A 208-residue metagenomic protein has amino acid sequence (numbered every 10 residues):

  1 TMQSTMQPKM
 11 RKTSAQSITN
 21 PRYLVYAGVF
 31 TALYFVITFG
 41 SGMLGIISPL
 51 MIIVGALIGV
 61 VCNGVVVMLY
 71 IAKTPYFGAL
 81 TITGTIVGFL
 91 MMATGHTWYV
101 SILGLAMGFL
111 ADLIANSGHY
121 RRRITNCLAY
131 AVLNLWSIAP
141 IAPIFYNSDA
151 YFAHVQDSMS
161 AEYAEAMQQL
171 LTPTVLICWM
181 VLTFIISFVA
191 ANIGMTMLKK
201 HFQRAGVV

Functional and structural regions predicted by a protein language model:
M2-V29, M167-V208: Alpha-helical transmembrane segments and their cytosolic interface
R11-I82: Hydrophobic transmembrane alpha-helices
L24-G28, L57-I58, L80-T85, W98-I102 (+3 more regions): Hydrophobic alpha-helical transmembrane segments
T31-F39, I86-T94, V132-I141: Aromatic-anchored segments of alpha-helical transmembrane domains
V36, G104-A142, A191: Short helix-perturbing small/polar motifs within transmembrane alpha-helices
S41-P49, T74, G78, W98 (+4 more regions): Membrane-interfacial segments
M43-I47, V87-A115: Interfacial aromatic-anchored transmembrane helix boundaries in multi-pass membrane proteins
I52, C127-K200: Membrane-embedded alpha-helical hairpins and interfacial helices in multi-pass inner-membrane proteins
